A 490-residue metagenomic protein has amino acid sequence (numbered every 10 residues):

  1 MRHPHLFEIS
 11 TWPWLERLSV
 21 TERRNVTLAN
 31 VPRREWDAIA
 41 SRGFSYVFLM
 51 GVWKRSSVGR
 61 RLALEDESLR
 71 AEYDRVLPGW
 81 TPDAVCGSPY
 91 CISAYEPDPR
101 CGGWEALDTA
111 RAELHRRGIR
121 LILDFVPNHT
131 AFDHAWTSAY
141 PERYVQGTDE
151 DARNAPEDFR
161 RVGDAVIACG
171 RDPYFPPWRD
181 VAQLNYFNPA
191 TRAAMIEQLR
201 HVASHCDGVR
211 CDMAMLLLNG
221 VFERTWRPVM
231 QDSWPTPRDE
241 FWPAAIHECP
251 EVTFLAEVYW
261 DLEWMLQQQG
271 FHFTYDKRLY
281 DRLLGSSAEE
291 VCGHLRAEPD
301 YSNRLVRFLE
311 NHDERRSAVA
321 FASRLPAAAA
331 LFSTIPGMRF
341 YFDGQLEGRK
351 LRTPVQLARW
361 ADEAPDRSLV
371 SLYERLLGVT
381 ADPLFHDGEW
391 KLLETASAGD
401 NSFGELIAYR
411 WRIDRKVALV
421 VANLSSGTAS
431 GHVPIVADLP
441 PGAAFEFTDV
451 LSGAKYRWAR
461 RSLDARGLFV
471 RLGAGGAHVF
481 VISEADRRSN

Functional and structural regions predicted by a protein language model:
M1-N490: Active-site and adjacent substrate-binding regions of carbohydrate-active enzymes
